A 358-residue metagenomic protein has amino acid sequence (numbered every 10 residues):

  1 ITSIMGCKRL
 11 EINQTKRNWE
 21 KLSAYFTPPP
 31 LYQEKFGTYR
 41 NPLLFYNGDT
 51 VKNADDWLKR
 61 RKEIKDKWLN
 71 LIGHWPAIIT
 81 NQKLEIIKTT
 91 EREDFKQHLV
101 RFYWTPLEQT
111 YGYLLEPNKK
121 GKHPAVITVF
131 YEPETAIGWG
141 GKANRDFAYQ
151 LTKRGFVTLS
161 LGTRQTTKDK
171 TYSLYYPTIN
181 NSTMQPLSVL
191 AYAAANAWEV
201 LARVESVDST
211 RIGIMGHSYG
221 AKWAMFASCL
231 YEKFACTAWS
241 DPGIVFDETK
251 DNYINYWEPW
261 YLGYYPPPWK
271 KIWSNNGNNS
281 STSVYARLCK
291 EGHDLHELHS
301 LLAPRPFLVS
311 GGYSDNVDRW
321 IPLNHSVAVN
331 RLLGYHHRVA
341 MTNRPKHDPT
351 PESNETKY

Functional and structural regions predicted by a protein language model:
C7-N70, H74-W75: N-terminal pre-domain segments of enzymes
G73-G121: N-terminal cap/lid segment of alpha/beta-hydrolase-fold proteins
W104-P106, T128-E134, G312: Glycine-rich His-Gly loop
G121, I127-R203, K250-N255: Cap/lid segment of the alpha/beta-hydrolase catalytic domain
N196-Y264, R287-L288: Primarily recognizes the serine-hydrolase "nucleophile elbow" in alpha/beta-hydrolase and SGNH/GDSL folds
W239-L298, R319, R331-H336: Mobile cap/lid helix-loop segments that gate and shape the active-site cleft of serine hydrolases
A303-V317: Conserved strand-to-loop "acid loop" that flanks and positions the catalytic carboxylate
L323-N324, A328-Y358: C-terminal catalytic histidine-bearing segment of alpha/beta-hydrolase fold enzymes
